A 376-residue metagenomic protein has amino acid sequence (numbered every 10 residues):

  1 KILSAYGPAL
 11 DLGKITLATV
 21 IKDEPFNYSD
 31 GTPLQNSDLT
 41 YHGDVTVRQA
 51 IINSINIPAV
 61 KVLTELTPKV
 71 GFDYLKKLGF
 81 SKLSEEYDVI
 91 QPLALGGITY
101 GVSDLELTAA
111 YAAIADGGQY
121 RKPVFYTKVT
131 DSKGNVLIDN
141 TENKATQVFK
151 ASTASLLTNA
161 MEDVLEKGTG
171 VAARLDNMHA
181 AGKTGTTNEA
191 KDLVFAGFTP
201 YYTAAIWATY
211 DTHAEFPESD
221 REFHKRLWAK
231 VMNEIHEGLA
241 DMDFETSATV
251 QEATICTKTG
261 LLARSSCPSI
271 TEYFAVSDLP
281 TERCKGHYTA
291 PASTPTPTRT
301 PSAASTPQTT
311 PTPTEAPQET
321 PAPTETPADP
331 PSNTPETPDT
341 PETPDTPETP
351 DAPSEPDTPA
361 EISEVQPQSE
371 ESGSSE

Functional and structural regions predicted by a protein language model:
K1, T40-Y41, I52, T184-T187 (+1 more regions): Short Gly/Pro-enriched turn/cap motifs at secondary-structure boundaries
K1-I21, A50, A109-I114, L157 (+2 more regions): Active-site SXXK
L10-T19, S81-S84, D116-R121, G238: Secondary-structure transition/capping motifs at alpha-helix termini and the adjoining loop/turn into the next element
I15-G71, Y120, S132-T158, E162-D163: Conserved catalytic neighborhood of penicillin-recognizing serine enzymes
V20, Q49, K61-L63, Y74 (+5 more regions): Structural recognition of the beta-strand scaffold that forms the well-ordered cores of secreted hydrolase catalytic
P33-Q35, T67-A109: Mid-domain, small-residue-enriched loop/turn segments at the edges of structured enzyme/sensor domains
S103-R299: A penicillin-recognizing enzyme superfamily signal
V129, I138-T141, Q251-C256, S265-E376: Intrinsically disordered, low-complexity repeat and linker tracts
